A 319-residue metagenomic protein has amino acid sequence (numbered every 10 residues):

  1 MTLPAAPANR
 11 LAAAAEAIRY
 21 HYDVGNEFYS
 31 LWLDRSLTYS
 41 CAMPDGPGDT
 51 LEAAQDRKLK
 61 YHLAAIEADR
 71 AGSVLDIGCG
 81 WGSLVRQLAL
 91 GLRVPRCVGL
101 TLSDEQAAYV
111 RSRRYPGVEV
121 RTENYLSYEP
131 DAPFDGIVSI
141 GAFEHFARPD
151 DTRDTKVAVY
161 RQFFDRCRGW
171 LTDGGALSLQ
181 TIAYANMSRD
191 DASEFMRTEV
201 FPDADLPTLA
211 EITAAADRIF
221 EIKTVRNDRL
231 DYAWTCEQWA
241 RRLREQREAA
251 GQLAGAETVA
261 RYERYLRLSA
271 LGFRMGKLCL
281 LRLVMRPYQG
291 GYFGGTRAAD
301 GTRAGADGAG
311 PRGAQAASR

Functional and structural regions predicted by a protein language model:
M1-L31: N-terminal auxiliary segments of SAM/dcSAM-dependent transferases
R70-G78: Conserved class I S-adenosyl-L-methionine
W81-R93: Conserved SAM-binding loop of SAM-dependent methyltransferases across substrates and taxa, primarily the Class I
Y115-L126: Conserved SAM-binding strand-loop segment of SAM-dependent methyltransferases
L126-I140: A short acidic, Gly/Pro-enriched loop at the edge of an enzyme's catalytic core that lines a small-molecule cofactor
D154-D173: A short glycine-rich, Lys/Arg-flanked "PGG" loop and its adjoining helix->strand segment in the class I
G174-T181: Conserved beta-strand signature within the Rossmann-like core of class I S-adenosyl-L-methionine
I182-R282, R286-F293: Substrate-binding/catalytic lobe of Class I Rossmann-like enzymes that use SAM or dcSAM, i.e., the mid-to-C-terminal
